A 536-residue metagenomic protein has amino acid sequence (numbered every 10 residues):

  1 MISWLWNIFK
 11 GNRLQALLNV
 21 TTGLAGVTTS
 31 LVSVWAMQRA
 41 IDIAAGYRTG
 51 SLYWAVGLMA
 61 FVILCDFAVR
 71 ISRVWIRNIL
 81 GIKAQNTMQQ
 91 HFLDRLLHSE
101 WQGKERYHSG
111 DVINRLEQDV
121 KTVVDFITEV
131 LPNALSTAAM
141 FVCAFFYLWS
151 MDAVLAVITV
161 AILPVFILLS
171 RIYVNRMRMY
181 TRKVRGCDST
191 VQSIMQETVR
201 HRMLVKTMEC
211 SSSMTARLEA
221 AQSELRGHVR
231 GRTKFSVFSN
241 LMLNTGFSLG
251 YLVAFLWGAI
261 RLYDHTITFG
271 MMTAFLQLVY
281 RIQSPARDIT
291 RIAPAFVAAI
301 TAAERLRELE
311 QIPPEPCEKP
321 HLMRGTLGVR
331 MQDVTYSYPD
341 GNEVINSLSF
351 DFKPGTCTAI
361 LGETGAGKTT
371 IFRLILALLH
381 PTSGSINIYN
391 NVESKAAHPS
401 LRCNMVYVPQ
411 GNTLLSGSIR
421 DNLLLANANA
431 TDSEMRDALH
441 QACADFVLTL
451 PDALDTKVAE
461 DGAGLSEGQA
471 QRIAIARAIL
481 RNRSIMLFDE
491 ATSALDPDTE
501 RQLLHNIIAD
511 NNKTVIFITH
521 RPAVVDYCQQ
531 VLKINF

Functional and structural regions predicted by a protein language model:
K10-R13, W101-K104, Q118-I127, L131 (+5 more regions): An intracellular "coupling" helix at the cytosolic face of ABC transporter transmembrane type-1 domains
A16-V69, S150-V154, H265-F269: Transmembrane helix-loop-helix hairpins at lipid-water interfaces of multipass membrane proteins, especially the type-1
T21, A25, T29-S33, T49-G50 (+3 more regions): Hydrophobic alpha-helical transmembrane segments of ABC transporter permease domains
T29-Q38, D42, V62-S109, I113 (+9 more regions): Juxtamembrane helix-loop junctions of ABC transporter transmembrane domains
L58-R70, L163-I167, S236-G250, W257 (+1 more regions): Hydrophobic alpha-helical segments in the permease module
C210, K234, L278-L309: Cytosolic ends of transmembrane helices, especially the final helix of ABC transmembrane type-1 domains
L376: Helix-to-loop junction immediately C-terminal to a conserved catalytic motif
N412-K457: Conserved "ABC signature" C-loop
